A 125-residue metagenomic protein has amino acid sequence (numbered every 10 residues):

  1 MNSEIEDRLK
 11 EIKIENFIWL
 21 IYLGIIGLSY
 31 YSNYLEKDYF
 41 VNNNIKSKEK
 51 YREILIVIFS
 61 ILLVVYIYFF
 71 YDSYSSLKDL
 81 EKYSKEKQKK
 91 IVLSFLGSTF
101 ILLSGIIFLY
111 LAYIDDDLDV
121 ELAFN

Functional and structural regions predicted by a protein language model:
M1-N125: Glycine-rich, hydrophobic membrane-spanning regions of integral membrane proteins that mediate transport
